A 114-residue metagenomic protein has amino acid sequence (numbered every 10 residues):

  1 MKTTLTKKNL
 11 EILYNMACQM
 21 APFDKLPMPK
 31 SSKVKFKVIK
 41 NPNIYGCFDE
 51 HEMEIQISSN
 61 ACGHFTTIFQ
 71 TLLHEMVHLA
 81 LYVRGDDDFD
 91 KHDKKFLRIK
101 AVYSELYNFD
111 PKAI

Functional and structural regions predicted by a protein language model:
M1-Q70, L79-I114: Active-site-proximal or metal-binding-adjacent scaffold patches in catalytic folds
E75: Walker B catalytic acidic pair
